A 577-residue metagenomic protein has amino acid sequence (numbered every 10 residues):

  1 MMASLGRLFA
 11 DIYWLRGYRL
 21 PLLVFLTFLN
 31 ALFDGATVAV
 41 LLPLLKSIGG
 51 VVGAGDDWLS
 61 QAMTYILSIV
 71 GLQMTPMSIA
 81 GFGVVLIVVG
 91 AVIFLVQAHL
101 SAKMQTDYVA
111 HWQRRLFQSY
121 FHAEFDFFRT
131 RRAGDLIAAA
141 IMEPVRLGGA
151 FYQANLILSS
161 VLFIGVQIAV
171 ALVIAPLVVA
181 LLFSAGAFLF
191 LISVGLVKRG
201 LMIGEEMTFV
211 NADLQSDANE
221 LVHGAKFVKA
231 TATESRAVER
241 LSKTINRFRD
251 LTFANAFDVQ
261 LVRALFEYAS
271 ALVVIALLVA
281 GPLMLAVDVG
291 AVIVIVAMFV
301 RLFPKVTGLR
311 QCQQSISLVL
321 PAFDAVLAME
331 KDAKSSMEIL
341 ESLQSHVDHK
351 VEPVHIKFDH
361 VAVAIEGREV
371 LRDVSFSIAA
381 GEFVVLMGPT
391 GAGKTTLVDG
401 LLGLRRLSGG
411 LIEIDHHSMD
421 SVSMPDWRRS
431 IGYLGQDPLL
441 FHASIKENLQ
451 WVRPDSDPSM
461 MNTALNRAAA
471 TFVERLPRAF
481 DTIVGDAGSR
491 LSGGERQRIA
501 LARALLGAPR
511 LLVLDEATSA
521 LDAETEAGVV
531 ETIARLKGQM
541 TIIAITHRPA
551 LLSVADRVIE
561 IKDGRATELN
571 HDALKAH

Functional and structural regions predicted by a protein language model:
Y13-Y18, F125, M142-A154, M202-V210 (+6 more regions): An intracellular "coupling" helix at the cytosolic face of ABC transporter transmembrane type-1 domains
L23-V89, L172-V179, A286-V289: Transmembrane helix-loop-helix hairpins at lipid-water interfaces of multipass membrane proteins, especially the type-1
F25-L29, L156-E206, A276-A291: Transmembrane helices of ABC transporter permease
Q97, S101, F121-Q167, H223 (+1 more regions): Juxtamembrane loop-to-helix connectors within ABC transporter transmembrane domains
K229-T233, F257, L302-K331, S444: Cytosolic ends of transmembrane helices, especially the final helix of ABC transmembrane type-1 domains
L402: Helix-to-loop junction immediately C-terminal to a conserved catalytic motif
G432, D437, N448, T482-H577: ABC-family ATPase nucleotide-binding domain "signature/switch" substructure
P438-I483: Conserved "ABC signature" C-loop
